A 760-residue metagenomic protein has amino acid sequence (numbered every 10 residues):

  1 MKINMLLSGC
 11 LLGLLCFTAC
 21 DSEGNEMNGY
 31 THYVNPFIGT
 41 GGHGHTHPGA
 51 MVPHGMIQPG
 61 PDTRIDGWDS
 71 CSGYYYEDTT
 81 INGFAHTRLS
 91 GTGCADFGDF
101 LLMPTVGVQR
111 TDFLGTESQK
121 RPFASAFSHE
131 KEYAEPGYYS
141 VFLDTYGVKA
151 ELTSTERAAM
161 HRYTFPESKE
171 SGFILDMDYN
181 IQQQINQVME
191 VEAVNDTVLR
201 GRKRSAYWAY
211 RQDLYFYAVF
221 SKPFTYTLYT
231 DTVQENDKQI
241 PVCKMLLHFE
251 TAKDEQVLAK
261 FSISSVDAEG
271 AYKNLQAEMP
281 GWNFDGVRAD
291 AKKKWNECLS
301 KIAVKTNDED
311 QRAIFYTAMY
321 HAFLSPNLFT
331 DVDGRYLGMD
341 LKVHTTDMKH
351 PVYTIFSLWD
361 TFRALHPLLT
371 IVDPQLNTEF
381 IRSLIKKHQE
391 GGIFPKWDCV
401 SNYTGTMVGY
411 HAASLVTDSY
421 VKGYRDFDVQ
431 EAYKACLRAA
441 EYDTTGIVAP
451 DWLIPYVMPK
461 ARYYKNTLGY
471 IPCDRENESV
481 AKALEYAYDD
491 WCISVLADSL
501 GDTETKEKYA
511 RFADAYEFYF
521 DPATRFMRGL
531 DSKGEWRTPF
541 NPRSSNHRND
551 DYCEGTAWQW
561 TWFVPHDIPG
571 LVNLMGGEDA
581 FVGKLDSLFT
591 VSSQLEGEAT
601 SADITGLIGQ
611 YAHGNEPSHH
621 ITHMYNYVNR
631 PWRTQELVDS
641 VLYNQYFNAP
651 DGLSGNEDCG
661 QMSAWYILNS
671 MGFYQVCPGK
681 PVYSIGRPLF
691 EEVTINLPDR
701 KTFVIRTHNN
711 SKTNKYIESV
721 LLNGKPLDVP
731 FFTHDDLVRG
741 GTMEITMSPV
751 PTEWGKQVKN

Functional and structural regions predicted by a protein language model:
M1-L7: Bacterial N-terminal signal peptides that target proteins for export
C16-A19: C-terminal motif of bacterial Sec signal peptides marking the signal peptidase cleavage site
E23-S414, Y420-L484, C492-F518, T524-M527 (+9 more regions): Accessory carbohydrate-recognition regions in carbohydrate-active enzymes
D489: ATP-dependent phospho-/nucleotidyl transfer catalytic cores
F703-N709: Beta-strand-rich recognition domains
Y716: Extracellular attachment/recognition segments
